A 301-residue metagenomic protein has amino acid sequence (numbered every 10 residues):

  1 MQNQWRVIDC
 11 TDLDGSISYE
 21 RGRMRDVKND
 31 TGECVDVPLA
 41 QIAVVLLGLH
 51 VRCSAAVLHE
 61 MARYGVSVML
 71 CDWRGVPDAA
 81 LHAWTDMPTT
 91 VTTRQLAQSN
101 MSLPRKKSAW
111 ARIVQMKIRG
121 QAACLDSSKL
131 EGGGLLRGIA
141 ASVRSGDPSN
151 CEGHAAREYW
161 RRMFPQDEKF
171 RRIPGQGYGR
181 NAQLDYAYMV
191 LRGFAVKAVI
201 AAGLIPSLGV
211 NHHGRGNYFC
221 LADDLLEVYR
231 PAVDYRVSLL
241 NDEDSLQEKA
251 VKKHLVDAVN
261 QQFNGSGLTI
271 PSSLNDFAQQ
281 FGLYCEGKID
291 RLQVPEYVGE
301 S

Functional and structural regions predicted by a protein language model:
M1-C34: N-terminal, Lys/Arg-enriched amphipathic/low-complexity engagement segments that precede the first folded domain
Q4-I8, D12-G15, V76-S301: Active-site helix-to-loop segments that bind/position phosphate- or nucleotide-bearing substrates and donors across
V35-P38, I173-G175: A short alpha-helix capping/helix-coil boundary motif
V37-T89: Glycine/small-residue-rich interface belts in oligomeric ring/scaffold proteins and their assembly partners
